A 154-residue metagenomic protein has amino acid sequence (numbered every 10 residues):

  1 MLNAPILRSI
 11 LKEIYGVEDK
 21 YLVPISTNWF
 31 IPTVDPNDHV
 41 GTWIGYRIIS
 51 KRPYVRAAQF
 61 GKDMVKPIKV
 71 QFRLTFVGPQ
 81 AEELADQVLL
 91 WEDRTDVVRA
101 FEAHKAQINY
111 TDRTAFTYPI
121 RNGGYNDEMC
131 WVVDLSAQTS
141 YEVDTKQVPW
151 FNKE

Functional and structural regions predicted by a protein language model:
M1-F60: Small/polar-rich, solvent-exposed N-terminal microdomains that initiate assembly or binding
I6-I10, E83, Q87, W91: Long, highly charged amphipathic alpha-helices
D35-N37, K62-K66, L90: Short, conserved, surface-exposed binding loops centered on an aromatic residue
V40-R47, F72-E83: Short, well-structured hydrophobic secondary-structure segments
M64-Q80, V88, D127-Y141: Oligomerization/assembly interface segments of phage tail-like spikes and tubes
D93-E142: Acidic-leaning, charged glycine-interspersed low-complexity segments
D144-K146: Peripheral, non-catalytic regulatory segments
P149-E154: Short, cationic low-complexity segments
